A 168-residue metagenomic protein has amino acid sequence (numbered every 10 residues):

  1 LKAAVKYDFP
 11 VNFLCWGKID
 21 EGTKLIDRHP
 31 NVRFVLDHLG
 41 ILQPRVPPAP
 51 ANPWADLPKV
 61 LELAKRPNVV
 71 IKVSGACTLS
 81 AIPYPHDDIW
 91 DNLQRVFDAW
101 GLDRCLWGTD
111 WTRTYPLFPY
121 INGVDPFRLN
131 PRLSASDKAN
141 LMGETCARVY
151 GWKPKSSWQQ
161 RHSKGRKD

Functional and structural regions predicted by a protein language model:
L1-L106, P154-G165: Catalytic pocket-lining loop regions of alpha/beta-barrel enzymes, especially the amidohydrolase/enolase/GH5 lineages
T78-L79, R113-Y115: Short, active-site-adjacent cap segments at secondary-structure transitions
Q94-R95, A99-L106, Y115-D168: Mid-to-C-terminal alpha-helical segments outside catalytic/metal-binding sites
D110: Active-site glycine-centered loops adjacent to acidic/histidine catalytic or metal-binding residues that shape
